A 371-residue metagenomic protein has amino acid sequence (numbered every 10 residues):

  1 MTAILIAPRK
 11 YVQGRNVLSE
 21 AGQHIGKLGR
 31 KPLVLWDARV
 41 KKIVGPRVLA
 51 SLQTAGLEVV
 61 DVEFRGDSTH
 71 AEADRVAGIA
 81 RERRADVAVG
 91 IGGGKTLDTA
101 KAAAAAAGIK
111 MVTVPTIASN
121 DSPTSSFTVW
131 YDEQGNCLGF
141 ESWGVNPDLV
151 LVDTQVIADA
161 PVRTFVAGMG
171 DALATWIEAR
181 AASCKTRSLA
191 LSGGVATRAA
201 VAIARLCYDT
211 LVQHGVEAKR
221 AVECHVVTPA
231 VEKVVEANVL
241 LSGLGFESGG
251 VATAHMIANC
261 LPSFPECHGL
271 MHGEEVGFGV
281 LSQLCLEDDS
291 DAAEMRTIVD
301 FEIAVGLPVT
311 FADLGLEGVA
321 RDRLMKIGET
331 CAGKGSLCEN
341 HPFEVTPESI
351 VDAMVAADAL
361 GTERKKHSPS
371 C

Functional and structural regions predicted by a protein language model:
M1-V87, F311: ATP/NTP phosphate-donor binding region
A3-L5, I25-K27, R81-R83, A104 (+4 more regions): Solvent-exposed alpha-helices and their adjacent loops that cap or buttress functional pockets in soluble metabolic
L18, K41-G45, H70, K95-A102 (+3 more regions): Short glycine/serine/threonine-rich phosphate/pyrophosphate-binding segments that cradle anionic phosphate groups
A80-A103, A107-I117: A short, small-residue-rich loop immediately preceding and capping a beta-strand
A105-A199: A glycine/threonine-rich phosphate-anchoring loop and its flanking beta-alpha core in nucleotide/phosphate-binding
A190-L307: Active-site segments that bind and position negatively charged phosphate/pyrophosphate groups
S290-C371: C-terminal charged capping/lid subdomain of soluble metabolic enzymes
